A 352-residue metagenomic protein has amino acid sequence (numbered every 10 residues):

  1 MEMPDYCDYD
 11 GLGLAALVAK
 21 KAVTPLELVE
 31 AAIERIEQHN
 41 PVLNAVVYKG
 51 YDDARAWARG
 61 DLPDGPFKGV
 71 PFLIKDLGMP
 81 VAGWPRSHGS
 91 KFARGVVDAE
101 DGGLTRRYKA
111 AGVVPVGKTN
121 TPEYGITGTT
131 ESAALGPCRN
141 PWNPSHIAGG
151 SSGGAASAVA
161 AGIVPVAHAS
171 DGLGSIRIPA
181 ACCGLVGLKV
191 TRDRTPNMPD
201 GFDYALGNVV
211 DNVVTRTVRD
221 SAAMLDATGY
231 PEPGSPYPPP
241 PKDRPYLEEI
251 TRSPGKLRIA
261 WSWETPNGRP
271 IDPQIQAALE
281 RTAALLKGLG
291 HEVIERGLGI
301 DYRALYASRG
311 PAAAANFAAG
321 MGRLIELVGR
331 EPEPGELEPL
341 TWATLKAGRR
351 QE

Functional and structural regions predicted by a protein language model:
M1-K49, A284, G288-G290, K346-Q351: An N-terminal boundary/leader segment
G13-K20, L73, F92-V96, V209-R216 (+1 more regions): Short, well-ordered beta-strand elements within core beta-sheets of diverse protein domains
A32, A54, S221, I259 (+2 more regions): Residue-level signal for inorganic ion chemistry
A54-A133: Acidic/His- and Gly-rich active-site-bordering loop/insert found across diverse amide/peptide-bond hydrolases
F67-H88, T251-W263, A312-E352: Short helix-loop capping/hinge segments that flank enzyme active sites or metal/cofactor-binding pockets
E100-Y230: Short glycine/serine-rich loop segments
V116, E292-G297: General small-molecule cofactor/ligand-binding pocket signal
K189-T282, I300, R323, L327 (+1 more regions): A short helix-breaking turn/cap at a secondary-structure junction
